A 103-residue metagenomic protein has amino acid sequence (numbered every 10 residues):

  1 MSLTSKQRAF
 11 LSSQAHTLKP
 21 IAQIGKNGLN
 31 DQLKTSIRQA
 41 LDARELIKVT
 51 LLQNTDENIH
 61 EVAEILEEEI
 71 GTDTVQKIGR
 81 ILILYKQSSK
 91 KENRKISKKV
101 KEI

Functional and structural regions predicted by a protein language model:
M1-I103: Positively charged, polar, low-complexity stretches
